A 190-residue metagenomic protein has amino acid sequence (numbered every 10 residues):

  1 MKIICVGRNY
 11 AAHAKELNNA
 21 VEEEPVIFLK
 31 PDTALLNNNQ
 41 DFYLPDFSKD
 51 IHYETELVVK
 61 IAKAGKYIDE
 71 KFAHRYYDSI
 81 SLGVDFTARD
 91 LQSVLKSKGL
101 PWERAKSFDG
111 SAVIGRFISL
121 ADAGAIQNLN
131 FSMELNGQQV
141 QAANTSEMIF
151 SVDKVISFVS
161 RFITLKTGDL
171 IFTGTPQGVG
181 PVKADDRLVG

Functional and structural regions predicted by a protein language model:
M1-F162, K166, L170, G178-G190: Catalytic-core "active-site belt" of small-molecule-metabolizing enzymes, emphasizing His/Asp/Glu-rich regions
